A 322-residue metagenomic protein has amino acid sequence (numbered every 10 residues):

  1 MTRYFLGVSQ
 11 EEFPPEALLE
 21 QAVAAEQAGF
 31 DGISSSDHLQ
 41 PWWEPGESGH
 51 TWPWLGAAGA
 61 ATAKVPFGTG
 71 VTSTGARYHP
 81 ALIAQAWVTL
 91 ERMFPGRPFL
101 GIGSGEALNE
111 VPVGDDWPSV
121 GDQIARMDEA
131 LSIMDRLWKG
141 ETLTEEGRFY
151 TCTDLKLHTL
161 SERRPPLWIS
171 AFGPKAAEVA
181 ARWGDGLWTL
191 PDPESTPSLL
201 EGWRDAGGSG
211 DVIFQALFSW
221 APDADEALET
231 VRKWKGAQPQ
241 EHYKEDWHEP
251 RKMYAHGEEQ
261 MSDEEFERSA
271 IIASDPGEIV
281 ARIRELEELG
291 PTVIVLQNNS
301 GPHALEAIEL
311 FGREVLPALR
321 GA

Functional and structural regions predicted by a protein language model:
M1-A322: Active-site-adjacent structural elements that line small-molecule/cofactor binding pockets in enzymes
